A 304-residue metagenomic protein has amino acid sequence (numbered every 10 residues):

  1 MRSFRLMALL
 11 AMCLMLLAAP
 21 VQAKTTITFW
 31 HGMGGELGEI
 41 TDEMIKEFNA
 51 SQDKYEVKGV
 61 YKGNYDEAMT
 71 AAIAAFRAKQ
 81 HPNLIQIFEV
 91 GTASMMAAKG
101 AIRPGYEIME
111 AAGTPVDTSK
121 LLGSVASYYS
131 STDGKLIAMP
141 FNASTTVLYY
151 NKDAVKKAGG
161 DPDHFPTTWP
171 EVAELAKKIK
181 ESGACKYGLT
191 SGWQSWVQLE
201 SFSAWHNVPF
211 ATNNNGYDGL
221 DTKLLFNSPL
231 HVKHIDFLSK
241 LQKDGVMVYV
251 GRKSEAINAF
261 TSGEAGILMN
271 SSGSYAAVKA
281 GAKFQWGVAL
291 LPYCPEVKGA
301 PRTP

Functional and structural regions predicted by a protein language model:
K24-G34, Y55-V60, L84, I137 (+1 more regions): Short, well-ordered beta-strand elements
I27-E43, K62-Y65, S144, V197: Extracytoplasmic "Venus flytrap"
G32, S201, H206-V208, V232-P304: Extracytoplasmic/periplasmic substrate-binding proteins
E43-L121, K156-G159, H164, G266-I267 (+3 more regions): Extracytoplasmic "Venus flytrap"/periplasmic binding protein-like
Y61-A71, T167-A173, V248-S262: Short helix-initiation/N-cap motifs at beta->coil->alpha
F88-V147, A173, E200-A204, G287-A289 (+1 more regions): Hinge/lid segment of periplasmic solute-binding proteins
S130-F141, T146, P170-K223, A265: Extracytoplasmic/periplasmic solute-binding protein
A173-K180, G216-V250: Glycine-centered hinge/linker elements that transmit conformational signals in sensory and ligand-binding systems
